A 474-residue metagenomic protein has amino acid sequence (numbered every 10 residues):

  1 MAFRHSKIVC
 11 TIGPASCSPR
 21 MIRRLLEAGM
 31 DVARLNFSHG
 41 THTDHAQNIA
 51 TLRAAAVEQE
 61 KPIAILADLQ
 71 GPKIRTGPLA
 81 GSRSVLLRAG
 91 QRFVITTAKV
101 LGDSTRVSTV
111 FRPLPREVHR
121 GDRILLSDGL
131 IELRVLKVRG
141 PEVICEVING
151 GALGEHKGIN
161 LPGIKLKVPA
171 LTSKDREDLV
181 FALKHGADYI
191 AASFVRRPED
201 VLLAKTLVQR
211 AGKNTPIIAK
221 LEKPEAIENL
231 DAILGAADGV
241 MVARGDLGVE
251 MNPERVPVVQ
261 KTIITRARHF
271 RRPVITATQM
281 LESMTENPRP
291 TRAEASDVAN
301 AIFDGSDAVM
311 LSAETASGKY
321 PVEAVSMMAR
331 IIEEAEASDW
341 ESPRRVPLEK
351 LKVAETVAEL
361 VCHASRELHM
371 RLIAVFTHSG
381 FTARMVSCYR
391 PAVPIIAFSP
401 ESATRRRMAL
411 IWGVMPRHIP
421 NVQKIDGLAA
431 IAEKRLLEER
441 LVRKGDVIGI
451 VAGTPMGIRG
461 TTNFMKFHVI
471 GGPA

Functional and structural regions predicted by a protein language model:
M1-A474: Non-catalytic helical/linker scaffolds that mediate oligomerization, partner binding, and domain coupling around large
